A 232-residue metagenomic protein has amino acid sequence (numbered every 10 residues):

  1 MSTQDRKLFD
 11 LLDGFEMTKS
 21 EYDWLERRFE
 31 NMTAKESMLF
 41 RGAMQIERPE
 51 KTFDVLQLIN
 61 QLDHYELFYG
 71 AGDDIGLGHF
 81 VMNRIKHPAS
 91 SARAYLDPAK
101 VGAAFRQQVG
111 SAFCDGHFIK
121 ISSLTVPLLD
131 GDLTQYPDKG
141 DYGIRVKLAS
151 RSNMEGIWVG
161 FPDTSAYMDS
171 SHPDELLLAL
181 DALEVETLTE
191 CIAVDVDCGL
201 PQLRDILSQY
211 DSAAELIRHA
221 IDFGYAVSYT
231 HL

Functional and structural regions predicted by a protein language model:
M1-F29, G156-W158, P162-A213: N-terminal interaction modules that seed assembly of large macromolecular complexes
R28-N31, I46-E47: Extended, well-folded catalytic/binding cores that form a central cleft or groove in large enzyme and scaffold domains
M32-L39: Ordered, amphipathic secondary-structure segments that act as subunit-interaction surfaces in large macromolecular
Q45, T52, Q108, L128-L177: Internal, hydrophobic cores of structured domains that mediate oligomerization or house catalytic pockets within large
F53-Q61, Y65, Y69-V81: Extracytoplasmic/secretory-pathway segments with low complexity and glycosylation-like composition
I75-R151: Acidic, proline/glycine-rich low-complexity IDRs
T230-H231: Conserved small/polar residues in nucleotide/adenosyl-binding loops
